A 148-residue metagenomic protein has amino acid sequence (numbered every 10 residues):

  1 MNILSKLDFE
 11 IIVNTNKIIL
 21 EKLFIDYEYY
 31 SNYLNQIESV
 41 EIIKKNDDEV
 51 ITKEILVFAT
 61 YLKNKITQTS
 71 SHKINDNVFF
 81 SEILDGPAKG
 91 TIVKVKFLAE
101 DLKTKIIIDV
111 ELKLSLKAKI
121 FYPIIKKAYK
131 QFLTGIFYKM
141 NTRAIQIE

Functional and structural regions predicted by a protein language model:
M1-D48: Hydrophobic ligand-binding cavity/cleft-lining segments
K6-D8, K53, L62-Q68, K89-K94: Short, surface-exposed coil-to-beta transition loops
L7-I11, E54, I108-V110: A structural signal for short, well-ordered beta-strand segments
N14-I18, I42-D48, K73-N77, K96-K105: A short, structured loop/turn motif at beta-sheet edges
I19-L23, Y30, T52, S70 (+3 more regions): Hydrophobic pocket/interface hotspot
E28, Y129, L133-E148: Short amphipathic alpha-helical signal-transduction/dimerization elements
I42-L84, K139-R143: Glycine-rich portal/gate segments that line the openings of hydrophobic small-molecule binding cavities
I83-T134: Beta-strand/loop substructures that line and gate deep hydrophobic ligand-binding cavities in soluble
